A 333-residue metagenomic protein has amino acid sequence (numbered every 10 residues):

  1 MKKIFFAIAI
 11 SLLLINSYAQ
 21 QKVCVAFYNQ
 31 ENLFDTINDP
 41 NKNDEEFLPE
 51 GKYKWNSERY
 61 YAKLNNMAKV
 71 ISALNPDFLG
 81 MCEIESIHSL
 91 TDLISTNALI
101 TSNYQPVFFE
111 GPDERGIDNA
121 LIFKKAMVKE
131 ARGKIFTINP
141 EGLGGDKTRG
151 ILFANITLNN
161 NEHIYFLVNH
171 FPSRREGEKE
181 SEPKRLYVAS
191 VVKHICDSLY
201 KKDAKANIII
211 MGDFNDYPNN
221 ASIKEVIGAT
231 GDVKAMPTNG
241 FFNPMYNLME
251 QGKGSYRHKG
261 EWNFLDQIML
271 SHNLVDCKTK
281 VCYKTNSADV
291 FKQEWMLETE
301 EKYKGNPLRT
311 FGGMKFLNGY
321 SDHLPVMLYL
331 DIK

Functional and structural regions predicted by a protein language model:
M1-K22: Bacterial Sec-dependent N-terminal signal peptides
Y18-N103, V107-G111, I117, M296 (+2 more regions): N-terminal, active-site-proximal structural segment of metallo-dependent hydrolase catalytic domains
Y28-Q30, M67-L90, I122, F166 (+4 more regions): Active-site beta-strand/loop signature of hydrolases that rely on acidic residues for catalysis
D35, H88-T91, R115-D118, R175-E178 (+2 more regions): Extracytoplasmic/secreted cell-surface and envelope-processing proteins
K52-E58, N75-M81, F108-F109, P140-E141 (+4 more regions): Second-shell loop/turn segments in exported
I84-H163, L167-P172: Structured beta-strand-rich core segments of catalytic domains in phosphoester-bond hydrolases
N159-S190, H194: Metal-dependent phosphoester/phosphodiester hydrolase catalytic core
S198-I208, D216-K333: Metal-dependent phosphoester-hydrolase catalytic domains
